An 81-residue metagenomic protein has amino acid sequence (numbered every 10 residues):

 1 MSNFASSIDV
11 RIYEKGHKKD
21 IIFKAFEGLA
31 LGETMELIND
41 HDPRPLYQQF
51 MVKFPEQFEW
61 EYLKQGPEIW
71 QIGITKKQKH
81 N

Functional and structural regions predicted by a protein language model:
M1-A30: An N-terminal amphipathic alpha-helical segment
M1-I8, Q57, I74-K77: Mixed-charge, low-complexity intrinsically disordered regions
A5, G32-T34, I69-Q71: Intrinsic-disorder/low-complexity, polar/charged segments enriched in Ser/Thr/Lys/Arg/Asp/Glu/Gln
I8, K18, Q49, P55-Q57 (+1 more regions): Alpha-helical structural elements
K15-D20, R44, K53, I69 (+1 more regions): A broad, structure-centric signal for solvent-exposed, well-ordered loop/edge residues that line or flank functional
F23-E61: Short, hydrophobic/π-rich interface segment
E59-N81: C-terminal edge-of-domain segments
